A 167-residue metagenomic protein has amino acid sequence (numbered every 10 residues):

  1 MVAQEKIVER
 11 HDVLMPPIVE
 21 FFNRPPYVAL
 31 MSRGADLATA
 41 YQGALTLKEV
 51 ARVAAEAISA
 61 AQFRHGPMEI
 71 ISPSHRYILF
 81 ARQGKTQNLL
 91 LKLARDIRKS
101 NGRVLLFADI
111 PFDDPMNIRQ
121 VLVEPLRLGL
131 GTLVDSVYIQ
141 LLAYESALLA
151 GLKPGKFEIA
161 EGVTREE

Functional and structural regions predicted by a protein language model:
M1-E167: A SIS-like phosphosugar-recognition module
